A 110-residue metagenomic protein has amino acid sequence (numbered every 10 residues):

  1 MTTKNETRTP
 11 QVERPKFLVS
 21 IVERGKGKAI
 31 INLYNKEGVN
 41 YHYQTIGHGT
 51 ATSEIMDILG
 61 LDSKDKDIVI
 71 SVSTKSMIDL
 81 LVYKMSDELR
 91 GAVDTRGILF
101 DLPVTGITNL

Functional and structural regions predicted by a protein language model:
M1-L110: Positively charged, small/polar-rich N-terminal and surface patches that mediate targeting and assembly and bind
